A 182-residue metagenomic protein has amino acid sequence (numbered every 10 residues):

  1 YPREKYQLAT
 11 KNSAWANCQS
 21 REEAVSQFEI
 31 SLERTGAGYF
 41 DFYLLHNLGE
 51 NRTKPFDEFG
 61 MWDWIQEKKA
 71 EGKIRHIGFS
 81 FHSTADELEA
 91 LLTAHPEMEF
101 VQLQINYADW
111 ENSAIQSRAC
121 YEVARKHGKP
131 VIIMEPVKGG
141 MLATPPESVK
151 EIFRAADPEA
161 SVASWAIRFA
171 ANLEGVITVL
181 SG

Functional and structural regions predicted by a protein language model:
Y1-Q7, G38, W64, A70: N-terminal binding-site loop/beta-alpha segment at the start of enzyme catalytic domains that lines or forms
P2, N17-Q19, P146-E147: Surface-exposed, active-site-proximal loop segments in enzymatic domains
E4-A16, Y43-H46, Q104-I105: A short, structured active-site edge motif that brings together acidic residues
C18-S26: Glycine-rich anion/phosphate-binding loops
Q27-T35, L88: Short, charged beta->alpha transition segments
L32-T53: Active-site groove signature of glycoside hydrolases
L48-G182: Beta/alpha (TIM)-barrel catalytic core signal, keyed to glycine-rich beta->alpha loops juxtaposed to Asp/Glu that bind
